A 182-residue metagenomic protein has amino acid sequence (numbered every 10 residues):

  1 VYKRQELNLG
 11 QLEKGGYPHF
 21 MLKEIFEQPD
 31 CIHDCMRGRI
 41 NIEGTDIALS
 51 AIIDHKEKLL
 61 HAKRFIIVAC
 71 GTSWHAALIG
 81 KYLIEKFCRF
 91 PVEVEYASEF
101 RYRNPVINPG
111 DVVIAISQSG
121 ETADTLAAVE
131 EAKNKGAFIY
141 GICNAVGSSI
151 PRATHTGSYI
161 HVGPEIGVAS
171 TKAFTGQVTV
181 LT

Functional and structural regions predicted by a protein language model:
V1-Y2: Short, small-residue-biased leader/transition segments that mark boundaries at the very start of proteins
Q5-Q11, Y102, D124: Short N-terminal helix-initiation segments at or just after the protein's N-terminus
E6-E43, Q177-V180: Helix-enriched interaction subdomains in cytosolic or periplasmic regions, typified by TIR/SEFIR signaling/NADase cores
F26, M36-G38, I53, G71 (+2 more regions): A broadly conserved detector of short glycine/acidic/proline-rich loop/turn motifs that flank catalytic sites and bind
C35, R39, A48-R64, V106-N108: Glycine-rich phosphate/diphosphate-binding loops that line cofactor/substrate pockets in enzymes
I42-T45, F90-V92: Short coil-to-helix leader/linker segments, especially the first N-terminal amphipathic alpha-helix with its helix
L60-T182: Glycine-rich phosphate-binding loops that contact phosphosugars or nucleotide phosphates
